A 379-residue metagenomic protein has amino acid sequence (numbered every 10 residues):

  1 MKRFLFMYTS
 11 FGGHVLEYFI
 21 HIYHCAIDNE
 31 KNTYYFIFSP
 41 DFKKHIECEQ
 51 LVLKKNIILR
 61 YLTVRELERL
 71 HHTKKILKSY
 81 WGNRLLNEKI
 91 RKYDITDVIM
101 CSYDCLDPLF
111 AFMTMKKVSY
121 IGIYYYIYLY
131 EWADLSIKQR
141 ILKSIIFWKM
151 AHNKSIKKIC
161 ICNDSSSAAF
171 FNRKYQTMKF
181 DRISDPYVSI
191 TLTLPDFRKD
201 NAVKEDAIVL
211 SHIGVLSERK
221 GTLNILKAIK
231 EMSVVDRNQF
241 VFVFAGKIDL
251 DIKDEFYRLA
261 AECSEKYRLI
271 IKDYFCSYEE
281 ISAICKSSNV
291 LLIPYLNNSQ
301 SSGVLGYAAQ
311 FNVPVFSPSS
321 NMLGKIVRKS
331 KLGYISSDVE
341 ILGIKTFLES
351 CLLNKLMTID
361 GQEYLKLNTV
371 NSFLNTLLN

Functional and structural regions predicted by a protein language model:
K2, D97-C101, M113-A133, C160: Active-site proximal beta-strand in glycosyltransferases
F38-K43, I213, V241-E255, Y274: Glycosyltransferase donor-sugar binding loop
E131, I141-R182, Y187-S189: A short, active-site helix/loop in glycosyltransferases that binds the activated sugar's phosphate group
V203-K220, L226-I229, F242-V243: Conserved donor-binding/catalytic core segment of Leloir-type glycosyltransferases
G246, D254-Y278: Nucleotide-activated donor-binding/catalytic signature segment of Leloir-type glycosyltransferases, i.e., the conserved
A283-Q300: Acidic donor-binding loop of glycosyltransferase active sites
V290-L291, P314-P318: Short hydrophobic beta-strand element within catalytic cores of glycosyltransferases and related nucleotide-activated
E340-G343, L352-N379: A charged, aromatic-enriched C-terminal amphipathic alpha-helix characteristic of glycosyltransferases across folds
